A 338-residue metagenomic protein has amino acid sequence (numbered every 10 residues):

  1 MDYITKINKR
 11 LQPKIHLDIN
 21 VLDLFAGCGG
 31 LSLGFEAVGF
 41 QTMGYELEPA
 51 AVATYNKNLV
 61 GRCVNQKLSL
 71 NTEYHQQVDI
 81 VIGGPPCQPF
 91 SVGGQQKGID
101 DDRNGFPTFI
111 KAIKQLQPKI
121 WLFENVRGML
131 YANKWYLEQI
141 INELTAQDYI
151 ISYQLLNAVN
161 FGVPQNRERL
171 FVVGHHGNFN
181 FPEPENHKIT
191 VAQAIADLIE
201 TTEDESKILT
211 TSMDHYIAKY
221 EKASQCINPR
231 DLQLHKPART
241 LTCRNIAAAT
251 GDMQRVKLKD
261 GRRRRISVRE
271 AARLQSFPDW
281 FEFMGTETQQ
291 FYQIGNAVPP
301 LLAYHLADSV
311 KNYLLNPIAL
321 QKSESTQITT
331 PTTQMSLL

Functional and structural regions predicted by a protein language model:
M1-Q41, E143-A146, R169-L338: S-adenosyl-L-methionine-dependent DNA methyltransferase catalytic core
D2-Q117, R127-M129: Core alpha/beta nucleotide-donor-binding catalytic domains of modification enzymes
E46, E124, E270: Acidic-residue sensor for enzyme active/binding pockets
P49-V52, L137-E138, V268: Short, surface-exposed alpha-helical segments at coil->helix boundaries
Q66, Q154-L156, T286: Conserved beta-strand termini and adjacent loop/short-helix elements that scaffold enzyme active sites in alpha/beta
L70-I80, Q88-L234: Class I S-adenosyl-L-methionine
G84, I120, R265-V268: Short aromatic/basic micro-patch
P85-P86, P118, P164, P278 (+1 more regions): Proline-centered helix-kink/hinge sites
